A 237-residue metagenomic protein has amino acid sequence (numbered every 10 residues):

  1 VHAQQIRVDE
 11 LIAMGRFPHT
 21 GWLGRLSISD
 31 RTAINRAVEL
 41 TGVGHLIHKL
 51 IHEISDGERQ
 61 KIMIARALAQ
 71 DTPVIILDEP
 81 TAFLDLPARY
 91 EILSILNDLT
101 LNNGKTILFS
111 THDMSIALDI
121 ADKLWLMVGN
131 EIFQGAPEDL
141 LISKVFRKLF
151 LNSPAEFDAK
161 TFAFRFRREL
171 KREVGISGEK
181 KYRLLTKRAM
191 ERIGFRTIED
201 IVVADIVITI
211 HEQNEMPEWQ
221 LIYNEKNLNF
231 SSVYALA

Functional and structural regions predicted by a protein language model:
A13, I28-L46: Conserved ABC ATPase "signature" region
R25, L50-I54, E58: Conserved ABC ATPase signature
I64, I92: Hydrophobic anchor residue at the start of the ABC signature
D71: Conserved catalytic motifs of ABC-family nucleotide-binding domains
I75-E79: Catalytic Walker B motif of ABC-type/P-loop ATPase nucleotide-binding domains
T111-H112: H-loop/switch region of ABC-family ATPase nucleotide-binding domains
A121-A136, L151-N152, F157: H-loop (His-switch) and adjacent beta-strand-loop-beta switch element of ABC-type ATPase nucleotide-binding domains
